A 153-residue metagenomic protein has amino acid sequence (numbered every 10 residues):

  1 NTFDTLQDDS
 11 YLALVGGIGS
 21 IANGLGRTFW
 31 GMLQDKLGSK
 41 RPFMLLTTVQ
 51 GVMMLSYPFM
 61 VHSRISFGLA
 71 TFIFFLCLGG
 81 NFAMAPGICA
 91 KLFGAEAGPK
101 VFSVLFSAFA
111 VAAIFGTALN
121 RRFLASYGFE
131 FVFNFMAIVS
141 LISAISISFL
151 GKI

Functional and structural regions predicted by a protein language model:
N1-S10: Short amphipathic helix-loop junctions that connect adjacent transmembrane helices in Major Facilitator Superfamily/SLC
S20-T28, G79, A110-I114: Residue-level signature of mid-helix packing/kink "hotspots" within the transmembrane helices of 12-pass Major
L33-Q34, L119-G128: Interfacial helix-cap and linker-helix signal at transmembrane-aqueous boundaries of multi-pass secondary transporters
K36-T48: Cytoplasmic membrane-interface "Motif A"-like loop-to-helix N-cap segments of 12-TM Major Facilitator Superfamily
V49-H62: C-terminal ends and interior cores of transmembrane alpha-helices in multi-pass membrane transporters/permeases
S66-G80: Hydrophobic core of transmembrane alpha-helices in multi-pass small-molecule transporters, especially MFS/SLC-type
G80-F93: Intracellular juxtamembrane helix-capping segments at the cytosolic ends of symmetry-related transmembrane helices
A137-I153: Multi-pass alpha-helical transporter architecture, strongest for 12-TM Major Facilitator/SLC carriers used
